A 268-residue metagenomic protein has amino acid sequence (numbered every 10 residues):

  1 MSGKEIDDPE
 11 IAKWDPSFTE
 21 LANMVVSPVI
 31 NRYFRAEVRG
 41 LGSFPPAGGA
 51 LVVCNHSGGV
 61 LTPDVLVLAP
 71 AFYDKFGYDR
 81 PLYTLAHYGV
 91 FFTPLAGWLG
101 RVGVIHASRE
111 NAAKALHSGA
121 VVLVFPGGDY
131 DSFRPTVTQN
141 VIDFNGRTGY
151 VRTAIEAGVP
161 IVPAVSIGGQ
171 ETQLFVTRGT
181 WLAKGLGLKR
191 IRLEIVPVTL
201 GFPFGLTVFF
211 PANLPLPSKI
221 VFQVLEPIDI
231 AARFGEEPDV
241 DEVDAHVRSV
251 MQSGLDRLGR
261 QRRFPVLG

Functional and structural regions predicted by a protein language model:
M1-A22, K114-G268: Non-catalytic C-terminal accessory region of glycerolipid acyltransferases and related lyso-lipid remodeling enzymes
L21-V29, L95-W98: Hydrophobic alpha-helical segments of integral membrane proteins, encompassing both true transmembrane helices
V25-H56: Helix-to-loop junction immediately C-terminal to a conserved catalytic motif
N31-Y33, D79, E156: Short, well-ordered coil/turn elements that cap or connect secondary structure elements
G40, C54, P70, A86 (+3 more regions): Pocket-edge structural micro-motifs
F44, S57, V90, S166 (+1 more regions): Hydrophobic pocket-lining residues within nucleotide cofactor-binding pockets
P46-A112, H117-S118, G128-N145: Catalytic core of membrane glycerolipid acyltransferases/transacylases, capturing the structured, soluble-facing
